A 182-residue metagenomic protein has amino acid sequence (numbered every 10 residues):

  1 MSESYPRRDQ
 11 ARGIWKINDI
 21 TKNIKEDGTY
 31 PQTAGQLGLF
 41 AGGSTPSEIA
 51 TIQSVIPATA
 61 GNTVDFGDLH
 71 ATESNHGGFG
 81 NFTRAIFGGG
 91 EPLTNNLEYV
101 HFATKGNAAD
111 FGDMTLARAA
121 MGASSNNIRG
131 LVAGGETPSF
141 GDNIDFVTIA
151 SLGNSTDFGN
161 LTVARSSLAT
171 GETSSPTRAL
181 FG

Functional and structural regions predicted by a protein language model:
M1-G182: Polar, enzyme-active/binding microenvironments
